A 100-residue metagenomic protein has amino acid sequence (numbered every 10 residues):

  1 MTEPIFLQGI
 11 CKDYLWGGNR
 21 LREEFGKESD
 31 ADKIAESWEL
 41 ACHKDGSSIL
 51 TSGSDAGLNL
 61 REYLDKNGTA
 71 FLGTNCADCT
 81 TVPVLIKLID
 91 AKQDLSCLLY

Functional and structural regions predicted by a protein language model:
M1-L99: Transition-metal
